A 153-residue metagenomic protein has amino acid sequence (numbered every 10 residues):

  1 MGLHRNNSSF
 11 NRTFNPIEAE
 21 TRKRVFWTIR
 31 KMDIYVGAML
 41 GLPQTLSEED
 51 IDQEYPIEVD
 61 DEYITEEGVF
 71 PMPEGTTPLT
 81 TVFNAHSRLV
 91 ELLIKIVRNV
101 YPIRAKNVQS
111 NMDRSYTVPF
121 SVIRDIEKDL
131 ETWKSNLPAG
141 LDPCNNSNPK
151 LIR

Functional and structural regions predicted by a protein language model:
M1-D50, M72-T132, N136, N145-R153: Extended, leucine-rich alpha-helical cores of fungal transcription factors
D52-Y63: Flexible glycine/proline-rich, aromatic-decorated loop/lid segments
E62-F70: A short, charged helix-loop
